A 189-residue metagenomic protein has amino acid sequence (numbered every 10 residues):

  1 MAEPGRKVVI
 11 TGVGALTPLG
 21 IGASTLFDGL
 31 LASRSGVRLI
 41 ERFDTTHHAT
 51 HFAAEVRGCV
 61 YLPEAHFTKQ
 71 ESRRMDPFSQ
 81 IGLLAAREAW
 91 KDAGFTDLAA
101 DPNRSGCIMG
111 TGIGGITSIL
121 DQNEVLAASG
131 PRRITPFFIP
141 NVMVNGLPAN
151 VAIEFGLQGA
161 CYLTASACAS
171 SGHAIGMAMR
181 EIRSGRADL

Functional and structural regions predicted by a protein language model:
M1-I113, S118-G159, R180-R183: Conserved "HGTGT" condensation-loop signature of ketosynthase/thiolase-family condensing enzymes that catalyze
A160-S166: Short loop-beta-helix segment that forms the pyridoxal 5′-phosphate
S171: Short conserved active-site loop signatures built around small residues
A174: Active-site histidine-anchored catalytic micro-motif
M177: Internal active-site segments that recognize and position negatively charged phosphoryl groups and nucleotide moieties
R186-L189: Short, high-confidence coil segments that cap the C-terminus of an alpha-helix and link into the following beta-strand
